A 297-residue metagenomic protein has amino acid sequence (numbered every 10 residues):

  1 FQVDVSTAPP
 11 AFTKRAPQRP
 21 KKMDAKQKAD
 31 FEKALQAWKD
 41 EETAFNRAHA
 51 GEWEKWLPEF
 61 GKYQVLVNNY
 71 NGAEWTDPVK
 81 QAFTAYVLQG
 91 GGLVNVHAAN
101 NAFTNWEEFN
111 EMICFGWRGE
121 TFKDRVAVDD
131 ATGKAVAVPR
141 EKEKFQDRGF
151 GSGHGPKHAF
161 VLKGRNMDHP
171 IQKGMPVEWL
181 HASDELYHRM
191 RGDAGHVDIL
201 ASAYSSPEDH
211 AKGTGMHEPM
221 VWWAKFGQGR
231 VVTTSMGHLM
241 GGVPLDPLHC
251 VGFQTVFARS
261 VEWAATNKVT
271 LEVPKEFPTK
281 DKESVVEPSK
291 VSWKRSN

Functional and structural regions predicted by a protein language model:
F1-A8, E107-E108, T132, Q228: Conserved long hydrophobic alpha-helices within structured protein cores
F1-F103: Helical hinge/lid and interdomain linker segments adjacent to catalytic or ligand-binding clefts that mediate domain
V3-T7, Q64-N69, V87, G92-H97 (+5 more regions): Structural recognition of the beta-strand scaffold that forms the well-ordered cores of secreted hydrolase catalytic
T7, A11-T13, D40, P58 (+2 more regions): Extracellular ligand-binding/catalytic regions of CAZymes and related secreted enzymes and adhesion modules
G51, P78, A131-R230, P288-V291: Catalytic beta-strand/loop cores that center a nucleophilic Ser/Cys/Thr and support acyl-enzyme chemistry
E59, N68, G72-P170: A glycine-rich, often tryptophan-bearing local segment used as a flexible ligand/cofactor-contacting loop or short
V67-Y70, G91, M175, W179 (+1 more regions): Sec/Tat-exported extracytoplasmic proteins
E111-C114, K173, A258, E262: Generic alpha-helical structural context detector
